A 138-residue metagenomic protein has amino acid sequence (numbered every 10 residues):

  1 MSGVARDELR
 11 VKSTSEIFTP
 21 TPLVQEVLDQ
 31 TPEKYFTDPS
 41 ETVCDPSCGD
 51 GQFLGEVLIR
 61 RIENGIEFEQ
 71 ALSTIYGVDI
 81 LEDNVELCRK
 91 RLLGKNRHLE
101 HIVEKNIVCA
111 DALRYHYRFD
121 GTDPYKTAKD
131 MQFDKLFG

Functional and structural regions predicted by a protein language model:
M1-G138: SAM-dependent methyltransferase catalytic region
